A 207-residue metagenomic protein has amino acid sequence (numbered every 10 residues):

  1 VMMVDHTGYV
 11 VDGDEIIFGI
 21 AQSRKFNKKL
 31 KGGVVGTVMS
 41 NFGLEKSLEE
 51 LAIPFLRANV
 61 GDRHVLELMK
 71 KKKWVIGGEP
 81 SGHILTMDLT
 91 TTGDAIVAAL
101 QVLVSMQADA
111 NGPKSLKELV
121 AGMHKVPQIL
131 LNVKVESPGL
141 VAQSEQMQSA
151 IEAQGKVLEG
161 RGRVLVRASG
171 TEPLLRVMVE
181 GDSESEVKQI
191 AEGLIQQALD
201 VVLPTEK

Functional and structural regions predicted by a protein language model:
V4-T7, F26-K207: Phosphate-binding and adjacent anionic-ligand microenvironments
V11: Short, glycine-rich nucleotide/cofactor-binding loops
I17-G19: Extended, compositionally biased non-globular segments that define protein topology
Q22-S23: A short, N-terminal amphipathic alpha-helix
